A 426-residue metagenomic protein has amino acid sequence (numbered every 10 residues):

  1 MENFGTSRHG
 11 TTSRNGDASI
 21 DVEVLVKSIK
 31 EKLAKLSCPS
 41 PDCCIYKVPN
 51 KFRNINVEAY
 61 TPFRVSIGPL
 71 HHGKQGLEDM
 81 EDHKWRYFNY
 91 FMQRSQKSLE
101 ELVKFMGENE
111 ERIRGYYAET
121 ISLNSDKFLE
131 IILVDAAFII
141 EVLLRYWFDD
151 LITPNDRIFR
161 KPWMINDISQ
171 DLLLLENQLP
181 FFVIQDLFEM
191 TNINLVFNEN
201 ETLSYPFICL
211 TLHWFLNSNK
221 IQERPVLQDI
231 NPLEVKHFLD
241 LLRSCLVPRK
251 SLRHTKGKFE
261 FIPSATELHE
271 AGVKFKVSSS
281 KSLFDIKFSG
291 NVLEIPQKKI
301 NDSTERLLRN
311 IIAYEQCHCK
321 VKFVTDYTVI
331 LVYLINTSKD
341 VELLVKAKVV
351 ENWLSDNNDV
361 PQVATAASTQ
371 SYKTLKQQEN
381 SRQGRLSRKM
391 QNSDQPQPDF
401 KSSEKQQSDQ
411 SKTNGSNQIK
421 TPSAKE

Functional and structural regions predicted by a protein language model:
E2-Q383, Q391: Non-transmembrane
H9-T11, N15, R382, D394 (+4 more regions): Asp/Glu-rich intrinsically disordered low-complexity tracts
K373-Q377, Q410, Q418: Compositionally biased, intrinsically disordered low-complexity segments enriched in Pro/Arg/Gln/His
T421-S423: Short, intrinsically disordered C-terminal tails of secreted or membrane-associated proteins
